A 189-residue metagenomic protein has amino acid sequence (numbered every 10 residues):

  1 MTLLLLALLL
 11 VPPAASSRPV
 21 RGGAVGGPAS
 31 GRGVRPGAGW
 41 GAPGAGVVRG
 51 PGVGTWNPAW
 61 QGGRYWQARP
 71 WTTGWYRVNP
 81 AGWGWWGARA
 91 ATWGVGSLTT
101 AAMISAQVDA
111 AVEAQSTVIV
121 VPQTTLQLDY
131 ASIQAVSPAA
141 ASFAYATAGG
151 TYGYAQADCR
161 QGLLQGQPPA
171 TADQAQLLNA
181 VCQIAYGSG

Functional and structural regions predicted by a protein language model:
M1-A24, A172-G189: Classical secretory targeting signals
L6-P13, P43, D129-A131, G166-Q167: Low-complexity, intrinsically disordered/propeptide-like segments
V11-A106: Intrinsically disordered, low-complexity segments enriched in Gly/Tyr/His/Pro and basic residues
A101-G189: Terminal or extended low-complexity segments
